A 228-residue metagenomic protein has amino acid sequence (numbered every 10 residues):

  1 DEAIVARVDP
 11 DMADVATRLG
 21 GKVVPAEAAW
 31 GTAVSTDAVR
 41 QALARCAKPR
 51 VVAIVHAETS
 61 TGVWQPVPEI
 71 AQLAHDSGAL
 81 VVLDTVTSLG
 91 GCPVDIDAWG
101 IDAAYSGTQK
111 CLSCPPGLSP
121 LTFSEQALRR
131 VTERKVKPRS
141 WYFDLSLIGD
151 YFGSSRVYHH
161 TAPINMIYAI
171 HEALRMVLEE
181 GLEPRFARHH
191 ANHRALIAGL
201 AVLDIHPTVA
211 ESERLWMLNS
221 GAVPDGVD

Functional and structural regions predicted by a protein language model:
D1-K48: PLP-dependent aminotransferase-like
A6, E27, A53-H56, S106-G107 (+1 more regions): Short beta-strand segments
V23, V81-V82, P207: Hydrophobic beta-strand scaffold residues
T32-G90, A103, C111: Active-site phosphate-binding strand-loop segment of PLP-dependent enzymes
D97-Q109: Conserved active-site segment immediately N-terminal to the catalytic lysine that forms the internal aldimine
Q109-A198, V202: Active-site C-terminal subdomain of aminotransferase-like
H206-D228: Conserved PLP-binding catalytic core of the aspartate aminotransferase-like
